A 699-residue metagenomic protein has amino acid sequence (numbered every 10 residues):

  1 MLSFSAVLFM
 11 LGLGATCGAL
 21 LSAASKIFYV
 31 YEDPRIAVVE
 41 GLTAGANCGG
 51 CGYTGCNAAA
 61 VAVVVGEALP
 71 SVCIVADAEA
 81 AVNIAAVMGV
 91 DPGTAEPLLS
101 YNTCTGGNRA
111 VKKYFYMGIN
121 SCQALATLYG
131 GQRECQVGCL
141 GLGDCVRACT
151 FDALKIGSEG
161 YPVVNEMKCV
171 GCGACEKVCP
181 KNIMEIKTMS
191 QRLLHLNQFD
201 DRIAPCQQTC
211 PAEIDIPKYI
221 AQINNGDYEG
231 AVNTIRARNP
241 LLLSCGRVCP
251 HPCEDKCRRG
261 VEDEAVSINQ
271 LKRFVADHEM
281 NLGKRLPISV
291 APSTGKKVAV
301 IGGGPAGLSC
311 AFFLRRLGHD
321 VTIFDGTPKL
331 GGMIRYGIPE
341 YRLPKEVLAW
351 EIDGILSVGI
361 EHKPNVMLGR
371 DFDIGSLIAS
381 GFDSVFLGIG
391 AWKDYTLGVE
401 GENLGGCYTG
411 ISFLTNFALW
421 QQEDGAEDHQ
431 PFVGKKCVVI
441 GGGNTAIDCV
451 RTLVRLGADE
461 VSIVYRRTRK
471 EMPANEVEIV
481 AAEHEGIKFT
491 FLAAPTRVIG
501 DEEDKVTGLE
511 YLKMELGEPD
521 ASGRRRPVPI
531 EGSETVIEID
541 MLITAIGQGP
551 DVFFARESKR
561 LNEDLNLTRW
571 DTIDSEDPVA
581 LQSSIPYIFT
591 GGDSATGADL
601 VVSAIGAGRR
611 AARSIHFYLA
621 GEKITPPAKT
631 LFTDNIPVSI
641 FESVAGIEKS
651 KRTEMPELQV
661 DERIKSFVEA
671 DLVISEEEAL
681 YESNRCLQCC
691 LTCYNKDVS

Functional and structural regions predicted by a protein language model:
G50-V63, Y114-Q123, R133-V170, A174-Q191 (+6 more regions): Iron-sulfur cluster-binding cysteine motifs and their immediate structural context in ferredoxin-like electron-transfer
L196-F199, P205-C206, A493-T507, G517 (+2 more regions): Mid-to-C-terminal Rossmann-like scaffold of FAD/NAD(P)H-dependent oxidoreductases
I223, G230, P292, K296-I301 (+5 more regions): Feature captures the FAD/FMN-dependent oxidoreductase FAD-binding
V275-P292, D353-R370, D394-L456, L567-S584: Glycine-rich dinucleotide-binding loop and its adjacent helix/turn
K296-T322, A446-V454: N-terminal Rossmann-like FAD-binding beta1-loop-alpha1 element of flavoenzymes
D320-I323, T327-H362, I447-R497, T625-V638: Rossmann-like dinucleotide-binding cores of NAD(P)H-dependent redox enzymes
N403-G434, P519-A598, S643-V644: FAD-site-proximal beta/loop scaffold in flavoenzymes
C449, S594-E622: A conserved FAD-binding loop/helix module that cradles the flavin
